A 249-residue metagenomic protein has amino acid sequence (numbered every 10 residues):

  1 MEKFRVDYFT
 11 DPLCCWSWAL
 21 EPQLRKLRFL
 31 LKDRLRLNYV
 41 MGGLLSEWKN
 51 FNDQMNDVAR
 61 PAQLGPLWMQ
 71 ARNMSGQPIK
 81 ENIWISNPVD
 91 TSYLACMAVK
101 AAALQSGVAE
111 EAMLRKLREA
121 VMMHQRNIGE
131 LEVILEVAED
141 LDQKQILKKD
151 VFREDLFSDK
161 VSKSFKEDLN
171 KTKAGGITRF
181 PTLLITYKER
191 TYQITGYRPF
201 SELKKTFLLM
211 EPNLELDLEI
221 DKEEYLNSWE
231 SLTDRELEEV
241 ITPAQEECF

Functional and structural regions predicted by a protein language model:
E2-L24, L37-M41: Short active-site neighborhood of thiol/selenol oxidoreductases, capturing the structured segment around
Y8, L20-F29, E119-F249: C-terminal cap of thioredoxin/glutaredoxin-like
L13, L44, R190: Short, glycine/serine-rich, charged loops/turns that create anion-binding and catalytic segments at active sites
E21-Q125, L131, T233-D234: Structural alpha/beta surface segment adjacent to cysteine/selenocysteine redox centers across thiol/disulfide enzymes
